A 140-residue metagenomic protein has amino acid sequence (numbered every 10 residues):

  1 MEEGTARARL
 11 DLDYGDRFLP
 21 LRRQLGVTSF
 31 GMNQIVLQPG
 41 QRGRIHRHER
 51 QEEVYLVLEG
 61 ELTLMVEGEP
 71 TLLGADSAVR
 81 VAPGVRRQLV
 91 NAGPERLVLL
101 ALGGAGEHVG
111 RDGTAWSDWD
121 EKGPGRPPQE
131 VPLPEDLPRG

Functional and structural regions predicted by a protein language model:
M1-F30, G110, T114-G140: A short, N-terminal "cap"/entry segment at the start of jelly-roll beta-barrel domains of the cupin/DSBH fold
D16-F18, N33-H48: Conserved short histidine dyad/triad with adjacent acidic residue
R22-R23, G43-H48, V90-A92: Short histidine-centered beta-strand/loop micro-motifs that create catalytic or ligand/metal-coordination sites
G26, T63, P83-R111: Ligand-binding loop in jelly-roll beta-barrel domains
R50-E52, L56-L62, E67: Glycine- and acidic-residue-biased ligand/ion/polar-headgroup-sensing regions
G68-G84: Short acidic-glycine-tyrosine-enriched beta hairpin
